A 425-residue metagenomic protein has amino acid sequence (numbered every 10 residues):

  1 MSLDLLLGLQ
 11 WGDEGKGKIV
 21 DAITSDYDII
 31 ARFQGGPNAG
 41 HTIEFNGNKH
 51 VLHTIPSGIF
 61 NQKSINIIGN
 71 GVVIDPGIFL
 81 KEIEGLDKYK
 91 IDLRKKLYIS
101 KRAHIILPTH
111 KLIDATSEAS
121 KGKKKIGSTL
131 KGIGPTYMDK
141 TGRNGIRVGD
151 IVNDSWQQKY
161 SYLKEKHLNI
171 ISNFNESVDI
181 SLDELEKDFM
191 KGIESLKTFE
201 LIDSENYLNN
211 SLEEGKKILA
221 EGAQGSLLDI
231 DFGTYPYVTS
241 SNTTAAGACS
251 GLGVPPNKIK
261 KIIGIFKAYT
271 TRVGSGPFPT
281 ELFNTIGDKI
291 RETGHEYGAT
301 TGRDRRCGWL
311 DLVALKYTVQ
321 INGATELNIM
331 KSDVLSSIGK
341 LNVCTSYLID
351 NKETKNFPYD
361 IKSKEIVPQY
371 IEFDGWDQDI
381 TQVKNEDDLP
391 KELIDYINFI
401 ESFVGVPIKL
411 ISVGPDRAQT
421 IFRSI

Functional and structural regions predicted by a protein language model:
M1-I425: Non-transmembrane, aqueous-exposed alpha-helical and coiled segments at domain scale
